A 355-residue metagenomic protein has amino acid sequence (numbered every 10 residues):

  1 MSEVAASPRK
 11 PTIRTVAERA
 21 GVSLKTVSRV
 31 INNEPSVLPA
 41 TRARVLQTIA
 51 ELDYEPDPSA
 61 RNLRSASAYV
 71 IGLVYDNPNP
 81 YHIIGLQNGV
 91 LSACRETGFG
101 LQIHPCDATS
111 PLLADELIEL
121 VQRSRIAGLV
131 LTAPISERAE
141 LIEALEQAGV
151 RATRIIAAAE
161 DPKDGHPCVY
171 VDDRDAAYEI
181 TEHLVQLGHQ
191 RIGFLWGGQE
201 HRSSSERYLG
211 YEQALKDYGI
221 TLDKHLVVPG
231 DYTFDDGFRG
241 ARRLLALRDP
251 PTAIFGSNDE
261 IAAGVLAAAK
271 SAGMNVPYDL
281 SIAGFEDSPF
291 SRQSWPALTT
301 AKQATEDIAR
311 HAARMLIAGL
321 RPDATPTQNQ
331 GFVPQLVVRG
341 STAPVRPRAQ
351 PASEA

Functional and structural regions predicted by a protein language model:
M1-Y69, A352-A355: N-terminal helix-turn-helix DNA-binding module of bacterial transcription factors
A6, A241-A355: Flexible loop/turn connectors
A43, L52-L120, A127-G128: Amphipathic helical "hinge" segments at domain boundaries
R44, H82-F99, A176-I180, R202-T221 (+5 more regions): Short, solvent-exposed amphipathic alpha-helices that sit in or adjacent to ligand/effector-binding or catalytic
V74, R125-A133, G193-L195, V227 (+2 more regions): Periplasmic-binding protein-like
L131-E179, E200, I220, E260 (+1 more regions): Flexible loop/hinge segments that line or gate small-molecule binding clefts
P167-F194, L209, Q213, F234-R243 (+2 more regions): Hydrophobic alpha-helical segments within soluble ligand-binding/sensing domains
Y178-Y218, H225, Q328-T342: An alpha-beta-alpha
